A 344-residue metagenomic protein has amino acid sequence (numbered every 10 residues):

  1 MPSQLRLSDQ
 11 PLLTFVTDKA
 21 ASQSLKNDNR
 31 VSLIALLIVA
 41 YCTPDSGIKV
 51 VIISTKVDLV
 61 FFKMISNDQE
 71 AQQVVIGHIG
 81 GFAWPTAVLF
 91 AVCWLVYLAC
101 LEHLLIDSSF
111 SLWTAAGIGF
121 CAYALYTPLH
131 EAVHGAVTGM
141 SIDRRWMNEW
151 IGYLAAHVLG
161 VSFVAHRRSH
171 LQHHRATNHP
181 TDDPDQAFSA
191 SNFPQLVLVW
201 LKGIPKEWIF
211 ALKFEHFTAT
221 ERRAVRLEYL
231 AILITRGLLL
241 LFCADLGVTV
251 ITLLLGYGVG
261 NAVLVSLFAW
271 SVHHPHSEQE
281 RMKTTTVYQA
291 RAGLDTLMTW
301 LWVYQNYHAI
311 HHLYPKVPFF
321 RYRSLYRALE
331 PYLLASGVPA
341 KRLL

Functional and structural regions predicted by a protein language model:
P2-Q10: Extreme N-terminal basic, low-complexity initiation segments that serve as generic localization/processing leaders
L12-T17, S24, S32-L33, L37-Y41 (+5 more regions): Non-catalytic, topology-defining segments of multipass membrane proteins
A116-W146, W150-I151: Long, highly hydrophobic alpha-helical transmembrane signal-anchor segments
C121-E131, S162, Y257-Q279: Transmembrane alpha-helical segments that form the membrane-embedded catalytic/substrate-channel core of multi-pass
Y126-G135, H166-N178, A269-H274, L301-V317: Histidine-centered catalytic micro-motifs
V137-G160, T181-S191, R281-G293: Juxtamembrane helix-capping/reentrant segments at transmembrane boundaries
W146-V158, V197, L297-L301, Q305-H308: A transmembrane-helix-recognition feature enriched in membrane-embedded lipid enzymes and envelope glyco-/phospholipid
V263-Q305: Glycine/small-residue-rich hydrophobic helix-like segments
